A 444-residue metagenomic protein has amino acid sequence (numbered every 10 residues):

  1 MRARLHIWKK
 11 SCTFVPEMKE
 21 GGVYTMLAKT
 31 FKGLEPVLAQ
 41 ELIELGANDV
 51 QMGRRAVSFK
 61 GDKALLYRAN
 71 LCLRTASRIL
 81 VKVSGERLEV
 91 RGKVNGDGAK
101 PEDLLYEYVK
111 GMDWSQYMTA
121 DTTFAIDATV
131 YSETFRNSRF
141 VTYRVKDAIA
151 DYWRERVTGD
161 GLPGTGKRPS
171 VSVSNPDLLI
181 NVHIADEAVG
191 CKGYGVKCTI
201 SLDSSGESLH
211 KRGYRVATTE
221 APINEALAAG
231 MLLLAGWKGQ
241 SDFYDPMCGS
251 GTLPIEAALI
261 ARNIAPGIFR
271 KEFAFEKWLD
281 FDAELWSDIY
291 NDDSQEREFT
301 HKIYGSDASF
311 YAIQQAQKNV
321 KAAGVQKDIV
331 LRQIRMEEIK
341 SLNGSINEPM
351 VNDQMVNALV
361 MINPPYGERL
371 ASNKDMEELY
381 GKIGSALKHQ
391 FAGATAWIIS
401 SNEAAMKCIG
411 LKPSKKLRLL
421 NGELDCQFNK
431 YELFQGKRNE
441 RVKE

Functional and structural regions predicted by a protein language model:
R4-H6, T13: Short, positively charged and aromatic/hydrophobic N-terminal segments
K19-P176, V189-G190, E444: Non-catalytic nucleic-acid substrate-recognition regions in nucleic-acid-modifying enzymes
A64-L71, E207-H210, K437: Short, charged/polar, Gly/Pro-enriched secondary-structure boundary elements
R91, T158, N343-N357: Compositionally biased, intrinsically disordered low-complexity segments enriched for polar/charged residues
I184, K197-C248: Glycine-rich adenosyl-nucleotide cofactor-binding module
I223-S341, D375: Conserved S-adenosyl-L-methionine
R335-G344, V356-E444: C-terminal catalytic and target-recognition region of SAM-dependent MTase-like enzymes, primarily methyltransferases
